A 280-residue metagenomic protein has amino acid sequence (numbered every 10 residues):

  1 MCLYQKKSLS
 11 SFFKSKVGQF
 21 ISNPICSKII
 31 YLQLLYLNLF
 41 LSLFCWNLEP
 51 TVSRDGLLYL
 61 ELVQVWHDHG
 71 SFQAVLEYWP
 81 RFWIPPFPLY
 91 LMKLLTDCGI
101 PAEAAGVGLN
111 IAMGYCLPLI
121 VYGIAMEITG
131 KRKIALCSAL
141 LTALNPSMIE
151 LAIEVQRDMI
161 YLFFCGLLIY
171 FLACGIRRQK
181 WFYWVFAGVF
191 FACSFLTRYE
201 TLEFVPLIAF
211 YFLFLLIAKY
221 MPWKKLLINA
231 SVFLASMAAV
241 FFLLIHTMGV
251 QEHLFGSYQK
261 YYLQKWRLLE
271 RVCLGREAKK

Functional and structural regions predicted by a protein language model:
M1-L43, I217, L226-S236: Start-transfer (signal-anchor) and selected internal transmembrane alpha helices of multi-pass inner/ER membrane
L34-N38, S138-P146, E150, Y170 (+2 more regions): Short helix- or helix-capping micro-motifs that position conserved polar/aromatic residues at function-defining sites
F44-L57, G70-Y90, D97, P101-A104 (+1 more regions): Membrane-proximal lumenal/periplasmic loop motifs of glycosylation machinery
S53, S147, I153-Y161: Short acidic/glycine- and proline-prone juxtamembrane loop motifs at membrane-interface regions of multi-pass membrane
A104-A105, V121-L144, L162-F163, F182 (+1 more regions): Transmembrane-helix signature of polytopic, membrane-embedded enzymes that assemble or transfer cell-envelope glycans
G108-T129, L167-F171: Transmembrane-helix motifs of polytopic, lipid-linked glycan transferases
E127-R132, L168-Y183, S194, L216-A218: Membrane-interface transmembrane helices that cradle and orient dolichyl/undecaprenyl
F214, K225-K280: Membrane-lumen/periplasm interface segments of specific transmembrane helices in polyprenyl phosphate-linked
